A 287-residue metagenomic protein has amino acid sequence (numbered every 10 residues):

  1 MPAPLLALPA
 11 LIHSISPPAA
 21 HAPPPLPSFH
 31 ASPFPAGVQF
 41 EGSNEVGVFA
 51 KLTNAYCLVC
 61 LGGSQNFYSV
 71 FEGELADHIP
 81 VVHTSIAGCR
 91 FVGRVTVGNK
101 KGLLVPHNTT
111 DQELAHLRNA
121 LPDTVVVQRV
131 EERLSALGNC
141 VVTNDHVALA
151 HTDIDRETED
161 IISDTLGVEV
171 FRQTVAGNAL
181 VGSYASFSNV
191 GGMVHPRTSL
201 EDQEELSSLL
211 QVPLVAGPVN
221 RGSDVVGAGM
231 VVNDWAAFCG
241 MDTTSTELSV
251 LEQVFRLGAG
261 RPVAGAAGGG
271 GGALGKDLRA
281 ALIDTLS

Functional and structural regions predicted by a protein language model:
P2-P17, P23-S287: The feature marks the mature, well-folded catalytic cores of soluble enzymes
